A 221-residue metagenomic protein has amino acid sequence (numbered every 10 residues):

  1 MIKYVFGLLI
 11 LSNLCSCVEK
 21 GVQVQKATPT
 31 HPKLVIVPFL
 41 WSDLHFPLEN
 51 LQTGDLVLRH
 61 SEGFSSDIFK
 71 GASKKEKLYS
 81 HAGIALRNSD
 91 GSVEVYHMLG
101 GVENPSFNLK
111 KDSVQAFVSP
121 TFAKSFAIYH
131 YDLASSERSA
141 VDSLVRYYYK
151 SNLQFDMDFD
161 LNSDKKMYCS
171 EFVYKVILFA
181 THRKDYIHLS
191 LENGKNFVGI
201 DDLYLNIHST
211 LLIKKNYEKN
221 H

Functional and structural regions predicted by a protein language model:
I2-L8: Sec-dependent signal peptide recognition, specifically the positively charged N-region followed immediately by
N13-S16: C-terminal motif of bacterial Sec signal peptides marking the signal peptidase cleavage site
V18-N88: N-terminal accessory segments that precede or flank the first globular/catalytic domain
V18-V24, M157-H221: Activation targets extended, charge/polar-rich intrinsically disordered C-terminal tails
L51, K77, S135-S139, S163-Y168: Soluble non-cytosolic domains of exported or imported proteins
G54, S80, R138-D142, S170 (+1 more regions): Extracytoplasmic/secreted envelope proteins and their assembly/folding machinery, especially bacterial periplasmic
R59-A127, F155-S163: Glycine-rich catalytic cores of cysteine/serine-nucleophile enzymes that process amide/ester linkages in cell-envelope
Q115-S125, Y131-L153: A structural motif
